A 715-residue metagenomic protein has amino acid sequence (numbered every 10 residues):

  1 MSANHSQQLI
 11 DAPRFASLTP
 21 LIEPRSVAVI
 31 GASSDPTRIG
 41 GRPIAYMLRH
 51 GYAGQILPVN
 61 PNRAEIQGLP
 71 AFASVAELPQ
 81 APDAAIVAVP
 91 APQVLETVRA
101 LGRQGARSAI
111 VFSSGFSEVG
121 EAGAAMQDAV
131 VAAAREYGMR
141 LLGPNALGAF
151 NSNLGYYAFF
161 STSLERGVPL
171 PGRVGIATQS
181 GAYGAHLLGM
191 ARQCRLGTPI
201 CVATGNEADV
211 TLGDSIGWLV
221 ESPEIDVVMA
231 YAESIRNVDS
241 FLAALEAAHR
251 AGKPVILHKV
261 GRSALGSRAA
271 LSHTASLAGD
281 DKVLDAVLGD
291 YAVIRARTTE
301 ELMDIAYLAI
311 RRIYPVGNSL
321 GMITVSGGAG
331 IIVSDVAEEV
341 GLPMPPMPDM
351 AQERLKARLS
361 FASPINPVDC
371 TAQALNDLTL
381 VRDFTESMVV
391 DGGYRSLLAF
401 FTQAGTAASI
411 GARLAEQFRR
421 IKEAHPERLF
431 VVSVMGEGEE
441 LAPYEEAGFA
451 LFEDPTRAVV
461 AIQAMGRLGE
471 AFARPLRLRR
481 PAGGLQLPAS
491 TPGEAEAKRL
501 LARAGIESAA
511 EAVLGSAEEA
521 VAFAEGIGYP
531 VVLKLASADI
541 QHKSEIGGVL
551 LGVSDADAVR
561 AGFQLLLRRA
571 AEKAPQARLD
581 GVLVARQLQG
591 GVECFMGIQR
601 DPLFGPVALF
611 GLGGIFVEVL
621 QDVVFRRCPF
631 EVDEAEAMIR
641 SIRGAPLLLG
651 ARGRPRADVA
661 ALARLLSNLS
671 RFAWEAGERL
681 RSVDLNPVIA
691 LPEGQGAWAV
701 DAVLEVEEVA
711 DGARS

Functional and structural regions predicted by a protein language model:
M1-S715: Catalytic-core regions of core metabolic enzymes, especially those transforming organic acids/acyl-group intermediates
